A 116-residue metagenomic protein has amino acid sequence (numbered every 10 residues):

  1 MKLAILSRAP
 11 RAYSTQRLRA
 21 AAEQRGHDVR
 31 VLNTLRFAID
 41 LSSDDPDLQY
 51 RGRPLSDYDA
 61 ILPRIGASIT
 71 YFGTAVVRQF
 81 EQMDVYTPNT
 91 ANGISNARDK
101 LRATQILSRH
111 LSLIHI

Functional and structural regions predicted by a protein language model:
M1-P88, A97, R102: ATP-binding N-terminal substructure of ATP-dependent carboxylate-amine bond-forming enzymes
N92-I94: Short, acidic/glycine-rich phosphate-metal binding loop used to engage nucleotide
N96-S112: Glycine-/Pro-rich loop/turn segments that contact NAD(P) or position catalytic residues in Rossmann-like domains
I114-I116: Conserved small/polar residues in nucleotide/adenosyl-binding loops
